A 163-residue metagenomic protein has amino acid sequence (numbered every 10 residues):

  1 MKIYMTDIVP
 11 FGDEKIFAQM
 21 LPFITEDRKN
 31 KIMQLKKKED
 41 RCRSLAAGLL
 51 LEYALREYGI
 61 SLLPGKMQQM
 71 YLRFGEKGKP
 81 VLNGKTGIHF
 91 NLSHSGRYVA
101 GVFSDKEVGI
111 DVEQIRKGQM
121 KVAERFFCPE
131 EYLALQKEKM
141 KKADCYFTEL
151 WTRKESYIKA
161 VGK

Functional and structural regions predicted by a protein language model:
M1-K163: Core catalytic alpha/beta fold that binds nucleotide/phospho-ligands
